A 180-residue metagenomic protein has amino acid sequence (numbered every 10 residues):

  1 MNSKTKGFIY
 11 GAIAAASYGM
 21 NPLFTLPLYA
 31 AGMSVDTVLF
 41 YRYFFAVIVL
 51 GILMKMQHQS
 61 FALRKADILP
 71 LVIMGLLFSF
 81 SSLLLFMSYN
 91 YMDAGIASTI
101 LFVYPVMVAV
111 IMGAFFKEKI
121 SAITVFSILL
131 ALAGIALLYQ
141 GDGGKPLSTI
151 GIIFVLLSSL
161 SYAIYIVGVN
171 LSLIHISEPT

Functional and structural regions predicted by a protein language model:
M1-T37, Y41, F80, L84 (+1 more regions): Glycine-/small-residue-enriched transmembrane alpha-helix faces in small-molecule transporters and effluxers
G11, A66-I73, I120-A131, I152 (+1 more regions): Cytoplasmic-side transmembrane-helix entry/capping segments in multi-pass membrane proteins
Y29-A30, Y89-N90, L173: Helix-capping/transition residues at the boundaries of transmembrane alpha-helices and the short helical linkers
T37-I48, L77-F78, L85-K117, T124 (+1 more regions): Specific alpha-helical transmembrane segments that line the substrate/conduction pathway and gating interfaces
L50, V72, I111, I120-Q140 (+1 more regions): Hydrophobic transmembrane alpha-helices of multi-pass small-molecule transport proteins
L50-F61, M107-K119, I166-L173: C-terminal ends of transmembrane helices
G51-L101, L137: Specific transmembrane alpha-helical segments of multi-pass solute transporters/efflux pumps, especially DMT/EamA
S172-T180: Residue-level detector of conserved catalytic or cofactor/ligand-binding positions in enzyme active sites
